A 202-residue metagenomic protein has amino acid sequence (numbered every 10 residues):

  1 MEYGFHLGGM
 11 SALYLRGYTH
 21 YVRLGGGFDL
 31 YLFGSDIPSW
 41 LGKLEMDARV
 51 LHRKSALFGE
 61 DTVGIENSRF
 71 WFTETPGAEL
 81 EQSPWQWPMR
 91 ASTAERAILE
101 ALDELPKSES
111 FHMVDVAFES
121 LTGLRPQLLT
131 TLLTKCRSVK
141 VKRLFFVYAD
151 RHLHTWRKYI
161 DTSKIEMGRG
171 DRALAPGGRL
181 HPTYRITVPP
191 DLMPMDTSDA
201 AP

Functional and structural regions predicted by a protein language model:
M1-M10: Short, amphipathic alpha-helical interaction segments positioned at domain boundaries
Y14-P202: Phosphate-handling catalytic interfaces
